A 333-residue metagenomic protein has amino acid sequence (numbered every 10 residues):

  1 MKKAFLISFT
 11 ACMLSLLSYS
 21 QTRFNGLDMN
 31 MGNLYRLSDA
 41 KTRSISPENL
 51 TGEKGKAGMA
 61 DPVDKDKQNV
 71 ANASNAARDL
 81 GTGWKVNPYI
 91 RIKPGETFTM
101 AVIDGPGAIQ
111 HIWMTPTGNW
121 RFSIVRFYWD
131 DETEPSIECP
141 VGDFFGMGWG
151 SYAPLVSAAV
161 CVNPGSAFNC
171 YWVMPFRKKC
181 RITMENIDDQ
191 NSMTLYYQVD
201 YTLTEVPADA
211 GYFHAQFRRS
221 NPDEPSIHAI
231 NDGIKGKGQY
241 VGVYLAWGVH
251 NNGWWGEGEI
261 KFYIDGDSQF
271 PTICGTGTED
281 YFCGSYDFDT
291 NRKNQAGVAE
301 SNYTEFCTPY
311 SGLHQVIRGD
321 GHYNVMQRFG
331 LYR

Functional and structural regions predicted by a protein language model:
M1-A4: Positively charged n-region of N-terminal signal peptides that target proteins for export
I7-L16: Bacterial N-terminal signal peptides
Q21-R333: Beta-strand-centric surfaces of beta-sandwich/beta-rich domains
